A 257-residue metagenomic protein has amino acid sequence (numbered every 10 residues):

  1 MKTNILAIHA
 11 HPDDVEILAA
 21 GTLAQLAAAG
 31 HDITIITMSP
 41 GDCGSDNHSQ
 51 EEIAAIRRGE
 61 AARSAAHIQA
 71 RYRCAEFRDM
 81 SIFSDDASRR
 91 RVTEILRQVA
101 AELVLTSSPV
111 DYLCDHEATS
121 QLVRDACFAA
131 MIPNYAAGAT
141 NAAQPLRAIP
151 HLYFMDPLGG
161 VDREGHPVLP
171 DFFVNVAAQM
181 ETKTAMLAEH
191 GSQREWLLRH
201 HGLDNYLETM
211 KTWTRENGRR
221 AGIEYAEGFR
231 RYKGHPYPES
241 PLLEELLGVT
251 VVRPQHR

Functional and structural regions predicted by a protein language model:
M1-V99, R230, L242-G248: Active-site rim/loop-helix segments in enzyme catalytic domains that contact anionic ligands
K2-I8, D85-R257: Metal-dependent de-N-acetylase/amidase catalytic core
